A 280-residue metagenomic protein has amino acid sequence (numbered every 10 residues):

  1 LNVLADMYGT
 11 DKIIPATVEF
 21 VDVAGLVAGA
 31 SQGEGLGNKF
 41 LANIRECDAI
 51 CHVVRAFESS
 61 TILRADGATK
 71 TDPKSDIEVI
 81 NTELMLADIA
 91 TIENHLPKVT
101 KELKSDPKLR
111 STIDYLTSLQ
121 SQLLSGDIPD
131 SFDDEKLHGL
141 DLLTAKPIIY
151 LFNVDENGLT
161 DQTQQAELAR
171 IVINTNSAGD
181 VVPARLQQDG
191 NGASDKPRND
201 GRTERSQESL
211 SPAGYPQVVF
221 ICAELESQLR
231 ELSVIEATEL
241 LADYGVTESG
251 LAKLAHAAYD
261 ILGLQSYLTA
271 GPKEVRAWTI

Functional and structural regions predicted by a protein language model:
L1, G25-V27, R55-T61, A68-K70 (+5 more regions): Conserved nucleotide-binding/hydrolysis micro-motifs of P-loop NTPases
N2-A49, F57-K74, E78, F132-G139: Switch II of P-loop NTPase G domains
E19, D48-R55, D76-P97, T144-N153 (+1 more regions): Conserved beta-strand/loop subsegment of P-loop NTPase cores
L26-Q32, T69, I80-L84, L103-P107 (+1 more regions): Flexible beta-alpha connector loops of hexameric P-loop NTPases
G37, K70, I77, T82 (+3 more regions): Amphipathic alpha-helical coiled-coil segments with heptad-repeat character
E46, T91, Y115-S118: Charged, amphipathic alpha-helical oligomerization/scaffolding segments
K98-N176, L186, D195-K196, G201-I280: C-terminal-of-GTPase-core extension/linker across diverse P-loop GTPases
